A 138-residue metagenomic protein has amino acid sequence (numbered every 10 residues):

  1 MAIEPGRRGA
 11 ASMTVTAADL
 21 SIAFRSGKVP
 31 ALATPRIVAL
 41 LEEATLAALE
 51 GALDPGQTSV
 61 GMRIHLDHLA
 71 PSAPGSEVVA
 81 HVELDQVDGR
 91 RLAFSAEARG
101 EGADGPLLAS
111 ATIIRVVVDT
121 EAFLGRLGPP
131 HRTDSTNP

Functional and structural regions predicted by a protein language model:
M1-A33: Catalytic strand-loop segment that frames the active site of acyl-thioester-processing enzymes
E4-A10, R36, R63, E77-V79 (+2 more regions): Intrinsic-disorder/low-complexity, polar/charged segments enriched in Ser/Thr/Lys/Arg/Asp/Glu/Gln
A11-M13, I64-H68, V82, A96 (+1 more regions): A structural signal for short, well-ordered beta-strand segments
V15-A17, A70, V117-D119: Non-catalytic surface loops within mature trypsin-like serine protease
K28, L32-R36, A73, L108: Residues at secondary-structure transition points
T45-V79: Hydrophobic beta-strand-centered segment that forms part of the acyl-chain substrate-binding groove
A73-P74, L84-P138: HotDog/MaoC-like acyl-thioester-processing domains
